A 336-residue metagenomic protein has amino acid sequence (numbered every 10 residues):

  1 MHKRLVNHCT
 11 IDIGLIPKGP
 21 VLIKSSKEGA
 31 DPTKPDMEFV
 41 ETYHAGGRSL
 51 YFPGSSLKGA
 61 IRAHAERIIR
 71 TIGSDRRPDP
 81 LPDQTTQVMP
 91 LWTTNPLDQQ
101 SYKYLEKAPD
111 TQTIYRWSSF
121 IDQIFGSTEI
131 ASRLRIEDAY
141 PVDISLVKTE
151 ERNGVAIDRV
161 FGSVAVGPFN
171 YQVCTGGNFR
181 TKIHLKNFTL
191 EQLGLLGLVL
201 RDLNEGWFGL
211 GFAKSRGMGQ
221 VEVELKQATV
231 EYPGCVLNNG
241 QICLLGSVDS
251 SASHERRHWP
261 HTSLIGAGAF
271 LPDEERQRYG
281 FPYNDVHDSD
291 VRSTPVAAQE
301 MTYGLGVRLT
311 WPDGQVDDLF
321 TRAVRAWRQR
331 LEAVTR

Functional and structural regions predicted by a protein language model:
M1-V155, V160-R336: RNA-binding basic/glycine-rich loop and surface signature characteristic of RAMP-family CRISPR effectors
